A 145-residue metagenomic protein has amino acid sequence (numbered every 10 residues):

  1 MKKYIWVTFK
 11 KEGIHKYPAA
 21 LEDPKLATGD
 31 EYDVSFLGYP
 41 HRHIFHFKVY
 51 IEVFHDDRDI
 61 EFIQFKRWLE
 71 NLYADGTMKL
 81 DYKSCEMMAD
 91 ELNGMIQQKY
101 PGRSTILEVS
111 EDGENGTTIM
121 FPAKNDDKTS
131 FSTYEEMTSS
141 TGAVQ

Functional and structural regions predicted by a protein language model:
M1-Q145: Charge-rich, low-complexity N-terminal segments
